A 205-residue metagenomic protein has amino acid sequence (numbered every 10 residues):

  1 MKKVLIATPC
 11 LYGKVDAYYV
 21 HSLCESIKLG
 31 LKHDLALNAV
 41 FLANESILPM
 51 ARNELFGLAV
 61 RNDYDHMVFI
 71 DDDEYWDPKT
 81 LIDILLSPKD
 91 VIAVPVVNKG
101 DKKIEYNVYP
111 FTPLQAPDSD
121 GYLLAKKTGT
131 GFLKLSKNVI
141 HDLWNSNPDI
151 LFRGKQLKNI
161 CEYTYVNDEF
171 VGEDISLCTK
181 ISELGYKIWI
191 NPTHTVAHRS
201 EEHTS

Functional and structural regions predicted by a protein language model:
M1-S46, M50: N-proximal low-complexity "stem/linker" segments adjacent to membrane-targeting elements
S22-E25, E54, D83, S176: Alpha-helical elements of Rossmann-like donor-binding domains used by nucleotide-donor carbohydrate transfer enzymes
N53-H66: Active-site nucleotide-sugar/metal-binding loop of Leloir-type enzymes
F56, D77-E162: Conserved catalytic core of nucleotide-sugar-dependent glycosyltransferases
D63-Y75: Short beta-strand-to-loop acidic/aromatic patch adjacent to the donor-nucleotide binding site
P148-H198: Catalytic donor-sugar/metal-binding loop of nucleotide-sugar-dependent glycosyltransferases
E202-T204: Conserved small/polar residues in nucleotide/adenosyl-binding loops
